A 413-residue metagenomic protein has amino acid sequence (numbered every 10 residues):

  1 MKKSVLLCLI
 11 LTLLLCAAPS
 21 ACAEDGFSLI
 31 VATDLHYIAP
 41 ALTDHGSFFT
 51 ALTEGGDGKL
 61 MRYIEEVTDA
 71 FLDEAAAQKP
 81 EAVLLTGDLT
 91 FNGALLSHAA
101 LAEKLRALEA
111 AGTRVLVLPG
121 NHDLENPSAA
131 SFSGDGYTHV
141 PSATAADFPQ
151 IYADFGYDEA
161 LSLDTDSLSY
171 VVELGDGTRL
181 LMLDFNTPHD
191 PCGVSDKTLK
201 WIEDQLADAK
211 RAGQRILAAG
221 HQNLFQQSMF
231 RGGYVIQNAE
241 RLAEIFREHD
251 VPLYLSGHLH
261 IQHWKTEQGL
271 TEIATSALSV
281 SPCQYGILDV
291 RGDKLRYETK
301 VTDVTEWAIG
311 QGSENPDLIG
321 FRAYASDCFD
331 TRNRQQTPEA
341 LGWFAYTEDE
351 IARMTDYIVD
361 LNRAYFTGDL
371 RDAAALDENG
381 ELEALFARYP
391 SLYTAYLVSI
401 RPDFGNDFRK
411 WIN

Functional and structural regions predicted by a protein language model:
S4-C22: Sec-dependent N-terminal signal peptides of Gram-positive bacterial secreted proteins and lipoproteins
A23-I30, A41, T165-M182, R211 (+2 more regions): Beta-strand-turn-beta hairpins that frame and shape the catalytic cleft of phosphate-ester-processing enzymes
E24, I309-N413: Non-catalytic terminal accessory segments
E24-L95, S195: N-terminal active-site segment of His-dependent metallophosphoesterases
D34, D88, G120-N121, H221 (+1 more regions): Active-site glycine-centered loops adjacent to acidic/histidine catalytic or metal-binding residues that shape
V67-F71, L163-Y170, W201-Q205, N238-A239: Alpha-helical scaffolding within the catalytic cores of extracellular/periplasmic polymer-degrading hydrolases
A75, K79-A82, R114, R179-L181 (+2 more regions): His/acidic metal-ligating clusters that form di-metal
L95, A100-K200, I287, L295: Extended active-site neighborhood of metal-dependent phosphoesterases/phosphodiesterases
